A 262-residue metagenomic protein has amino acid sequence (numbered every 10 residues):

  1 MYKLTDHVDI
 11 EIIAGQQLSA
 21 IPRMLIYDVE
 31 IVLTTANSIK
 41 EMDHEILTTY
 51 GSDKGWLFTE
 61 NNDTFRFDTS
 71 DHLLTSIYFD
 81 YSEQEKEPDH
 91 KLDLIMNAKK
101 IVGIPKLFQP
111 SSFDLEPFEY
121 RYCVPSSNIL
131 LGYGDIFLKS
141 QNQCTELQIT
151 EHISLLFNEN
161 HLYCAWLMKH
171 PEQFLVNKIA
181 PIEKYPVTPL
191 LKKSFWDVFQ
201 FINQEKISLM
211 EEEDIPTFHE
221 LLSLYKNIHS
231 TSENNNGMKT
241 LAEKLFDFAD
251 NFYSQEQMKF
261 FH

Functional and structural regions predicted by a protein language model:
Y2-E41: Short Lys/Arg-enriched alpha/beta "domain-start" segment
I10-I12, N61-N62, Y81, I207-P216: A motif-centric signal for short, conserved binding hotspots located in accessible loops or intrinsically disordered
E30, A36-K40, D53, N61 (+3 more regions): Secondary-structure transition/turn motif
I46-T59, K139-H152: A cross-kingdom feature marking solvent-exposed beta-strand/loop segments within repeated, beta-rich binding/scaffold
T59-I77, L147-H170: Active-site and channel-lining beta-strand-loop segments that bind or position nucleotide-derived/phosphorylated
E85-I149, L175-P189: Surface-exposed beta-loop interaction hotspot
L155-L241: Mixed-charge (acidic/basic) macromolecular-recognition segments
G237-H262: C-terminal non-catalytic accessory extensions
